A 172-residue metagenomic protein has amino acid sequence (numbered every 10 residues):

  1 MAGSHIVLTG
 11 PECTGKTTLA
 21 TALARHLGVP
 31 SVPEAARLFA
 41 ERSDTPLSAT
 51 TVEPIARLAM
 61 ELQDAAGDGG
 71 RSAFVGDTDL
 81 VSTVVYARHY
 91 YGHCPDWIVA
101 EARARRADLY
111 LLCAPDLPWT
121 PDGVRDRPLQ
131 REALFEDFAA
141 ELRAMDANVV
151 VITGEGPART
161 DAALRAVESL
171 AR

Functional and structural regions predicted by a protein language model:
A2-H5: Pre-Walker A (Motif I) flank of P-loop NTPase domains
L8: Hydrophobic anchor at the beta1->P-loop junction of P-loop NTPases
E12: The conserved Walker
K16: Conserved lysine of the Walker
T21-D64: Conserved substrate/cofactor phosphate-moiety recognition/catalytic segment in nucleotide-dependent phosphotransferases
E53-R105, T120: Glycine-rich phosphate-binding loop used to anchor ATP phosphates in small-molecule kinases, encompassing both
Y91-L164, A171: A glycine- and Lys/Arg-enriched "phosphate-lid" helix/loop adjacent to the NTP-binding pocket of small-molecule kinases
